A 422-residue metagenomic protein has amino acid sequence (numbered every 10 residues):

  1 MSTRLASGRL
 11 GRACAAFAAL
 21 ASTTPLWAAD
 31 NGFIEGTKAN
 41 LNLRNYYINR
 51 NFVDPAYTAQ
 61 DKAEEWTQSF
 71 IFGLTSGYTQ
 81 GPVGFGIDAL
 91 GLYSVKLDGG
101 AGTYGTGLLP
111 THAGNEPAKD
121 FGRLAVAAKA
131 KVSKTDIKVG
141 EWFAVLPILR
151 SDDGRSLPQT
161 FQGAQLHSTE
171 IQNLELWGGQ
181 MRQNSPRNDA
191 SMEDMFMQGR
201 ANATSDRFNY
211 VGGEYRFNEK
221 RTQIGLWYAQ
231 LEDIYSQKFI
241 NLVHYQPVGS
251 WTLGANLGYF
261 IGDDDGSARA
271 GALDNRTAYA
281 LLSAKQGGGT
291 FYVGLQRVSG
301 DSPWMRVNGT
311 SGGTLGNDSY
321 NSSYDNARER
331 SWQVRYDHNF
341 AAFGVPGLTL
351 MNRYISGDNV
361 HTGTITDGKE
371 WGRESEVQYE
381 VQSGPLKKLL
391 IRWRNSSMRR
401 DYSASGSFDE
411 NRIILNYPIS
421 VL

Functional and structural regions predicted by a protein language model:
N31-G32, N45, S76-Y78, K129-V132 (+9 more regions): Residue-level signature of outer-membrane beta-barrel architecture
N31-N49, V83-I87: Transmembrane beta-strand segments of Gram-negative outer membrane beta-barrel proteins
E35, E64-F70, D120-L124, P158-Q162 (+6 more regions): Residues that define the transmembrane beta-barrel architecture of outer-membrane proteins
N45-Y47, I137-S151, L176-G178, V211 (+5 more regions): Transmembrane beta-strand segments that form the barrel wall of outer-membrane beta-barrel proteins
L74-G107, G114-E193, Y215-K220, Y292-D301: Outer membrane beta-barrel
P82-F85, K134-K138, N173-W177, S185 (+7 more regions): Repeated loop/turn-to-beta-strand initiation elements of outer-membrane beta-barrel proteins
V95, L174-R200, W251-A327, S331 (+1 more regions): Outer-membrane beta-barrel translocator/channel fold
V211, V334, S375-V381, S407-L422: Outer-membrane beta-barrel "beta-signal"
